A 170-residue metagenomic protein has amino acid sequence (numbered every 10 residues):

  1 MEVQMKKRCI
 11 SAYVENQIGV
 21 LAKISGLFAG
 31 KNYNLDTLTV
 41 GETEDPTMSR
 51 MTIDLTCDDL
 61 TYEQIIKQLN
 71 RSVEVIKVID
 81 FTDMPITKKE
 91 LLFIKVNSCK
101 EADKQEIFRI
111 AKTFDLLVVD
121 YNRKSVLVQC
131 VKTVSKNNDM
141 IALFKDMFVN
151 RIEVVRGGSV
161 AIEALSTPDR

Functional and structural regions predicted by a protein language model:
M1-S49, C57-R170: Long, contiguous binding/interaction regions
